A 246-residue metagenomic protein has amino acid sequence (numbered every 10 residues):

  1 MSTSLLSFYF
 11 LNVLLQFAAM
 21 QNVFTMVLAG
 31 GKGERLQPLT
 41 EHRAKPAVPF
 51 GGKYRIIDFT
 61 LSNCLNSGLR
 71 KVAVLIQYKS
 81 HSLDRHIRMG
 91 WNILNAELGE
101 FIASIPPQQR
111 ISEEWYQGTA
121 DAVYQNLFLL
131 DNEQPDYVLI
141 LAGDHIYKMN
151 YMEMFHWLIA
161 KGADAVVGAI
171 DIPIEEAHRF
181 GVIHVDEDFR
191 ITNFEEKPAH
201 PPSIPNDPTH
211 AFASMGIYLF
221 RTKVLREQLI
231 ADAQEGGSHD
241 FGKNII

Functional and structural regions predicted by a protein language model:
L5-I246: Unchanged
